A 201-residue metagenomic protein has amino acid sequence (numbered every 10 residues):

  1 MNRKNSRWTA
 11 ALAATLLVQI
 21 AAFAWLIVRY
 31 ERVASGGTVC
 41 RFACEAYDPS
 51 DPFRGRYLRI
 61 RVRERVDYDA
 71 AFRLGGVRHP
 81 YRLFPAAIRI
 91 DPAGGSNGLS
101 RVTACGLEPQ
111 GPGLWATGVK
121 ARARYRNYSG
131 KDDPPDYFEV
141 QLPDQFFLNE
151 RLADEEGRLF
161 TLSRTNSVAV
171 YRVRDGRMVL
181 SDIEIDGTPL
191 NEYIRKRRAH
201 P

Functional and structural regions predicted by a protein language model:
M1-S6: Short, Lys/Arg-rich N-terminal segment immediately upstream of the first membrane anchor
R7-R29: Hydrophobic membrane-insertion alpha-helices, especially the h-region of bacterial N-terminal signal peptides
A22-C44: Aromatic-capped interface at the extracytoplasmic side of an N-terminal signal-anchor transmembrane helix
R29, D51, R63, R164 (+1 more regions): Extracellular/lumenal and peripheral-membrane lipid-interaction modules
F42-L74: Short extracytoplasmic
F53-R56, L74-A86, E155-S167: Short nucleic-acid-contacting surface segments enriched for D/E, G, S/T with interspersed K/R
V66-N127: Structured domain cores in non-transmembrane regions
S100-A104, A116-P201: Extracytoplasmic/periplasmic terminal helices and flexible tails
